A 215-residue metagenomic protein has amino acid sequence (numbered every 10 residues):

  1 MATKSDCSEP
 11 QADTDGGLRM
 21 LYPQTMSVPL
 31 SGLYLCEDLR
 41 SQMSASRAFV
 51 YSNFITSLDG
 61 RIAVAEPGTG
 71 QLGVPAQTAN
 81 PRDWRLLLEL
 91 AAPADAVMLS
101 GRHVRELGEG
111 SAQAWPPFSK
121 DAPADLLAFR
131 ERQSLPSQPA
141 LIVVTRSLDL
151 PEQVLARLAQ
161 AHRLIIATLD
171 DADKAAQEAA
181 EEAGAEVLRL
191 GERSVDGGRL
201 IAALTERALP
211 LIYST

Functional and structural regions predicted by a protein language model:
S5: Acidic, glycine-enriched active-site microenvironments
P10-A12: Accessory RNA 3′-end/elbow-binding domains used by RNA modification enzymes
D15-L58, A63-R207: Active-site ligand-binding patch in enzyme domains
P210: Short acidic/polar active-site loop segments enriched in Thr and Asp
S214-T215: A donor-sugar binding/catalytic signature common to diverse glycosyltransferases and related nucleotide-sugar
